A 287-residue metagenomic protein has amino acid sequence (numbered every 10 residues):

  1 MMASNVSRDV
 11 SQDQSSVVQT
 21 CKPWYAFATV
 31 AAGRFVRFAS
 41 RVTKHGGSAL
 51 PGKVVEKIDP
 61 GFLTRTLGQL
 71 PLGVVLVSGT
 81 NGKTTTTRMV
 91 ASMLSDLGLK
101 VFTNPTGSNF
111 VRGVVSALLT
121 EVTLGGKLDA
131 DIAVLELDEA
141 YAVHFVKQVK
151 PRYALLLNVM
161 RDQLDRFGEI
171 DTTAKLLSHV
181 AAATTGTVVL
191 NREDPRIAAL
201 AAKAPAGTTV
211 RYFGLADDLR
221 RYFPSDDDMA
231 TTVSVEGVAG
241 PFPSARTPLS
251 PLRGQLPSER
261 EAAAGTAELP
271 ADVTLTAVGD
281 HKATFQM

Functional and structural regions predicted by a protein language model:
M2-D9, D13, V17-S78, M93-L97 (+4 more regions): Short, basic phosphate-binding NTP loop
G82: Conserved glycine(s) of the Walker
T85-F102: A conserved segment at the C-terminal end of the G1
L99-R112: Short beta-strand-centered segment that lines the nucleotide-binding/catalytic pocket of NTP-utilizing
V111, Y141-V143, I197-A198: Short, well-ordered alpha-helical microsegments
V115, T120-Q148: Conserved nucleotide-sensing/catalytic segment adjacent to the nucleotide-binding pocket in NTP-handling enzymes
P151-R152: Proline-aspartate-enriched helix->loop->beta-strand connector
L156-M287: Acidic, Mg2+-coordinating active-site environments of NTP-dependent enzymes
